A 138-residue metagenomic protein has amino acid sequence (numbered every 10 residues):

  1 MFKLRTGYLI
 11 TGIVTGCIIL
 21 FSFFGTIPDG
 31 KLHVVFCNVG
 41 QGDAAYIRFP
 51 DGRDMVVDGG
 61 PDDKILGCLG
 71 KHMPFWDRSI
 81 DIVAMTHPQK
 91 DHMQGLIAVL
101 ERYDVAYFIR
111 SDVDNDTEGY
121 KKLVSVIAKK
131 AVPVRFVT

Functional and structural regions predicted by a protein language model:
M1-T138: Non-globular, low-confidence helical/coil segments that flank catalytic cores
